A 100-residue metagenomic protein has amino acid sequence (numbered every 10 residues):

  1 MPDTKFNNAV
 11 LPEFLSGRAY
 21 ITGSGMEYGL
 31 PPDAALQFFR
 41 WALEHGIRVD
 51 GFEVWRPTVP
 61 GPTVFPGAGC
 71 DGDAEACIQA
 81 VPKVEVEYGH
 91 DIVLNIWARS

Functional and structural regions predicted by a protein language model:
M1-P31, W41: Long, contiguous N-terminal structural blocks used for assembly/anchoring
T4, N8-A9, G51, G72-A74 (+2 more regions): Short linear motifs in intrinsically disordered/low-complexity regions
V10, A34-Q37, A76: Exposed alpha-helical structural elements
Y28, P32, F38-E53, D71: Mature extracytoplasmic domains of secretory-pathway proteins
I47-I78: Acidic, low-complexity, intrinsically disordered interaction modules
A74, I78-S100: Amphipathic alpha-helical binding modules
